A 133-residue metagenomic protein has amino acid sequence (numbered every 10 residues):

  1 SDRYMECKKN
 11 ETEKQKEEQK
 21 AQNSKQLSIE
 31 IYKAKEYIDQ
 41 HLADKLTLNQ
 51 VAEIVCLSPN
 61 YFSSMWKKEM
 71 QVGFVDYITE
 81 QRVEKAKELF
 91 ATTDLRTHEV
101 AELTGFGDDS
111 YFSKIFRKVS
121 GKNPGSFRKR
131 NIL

Functional and structural regions predicted by a protein language model:
S1-R3, D94: Short, hydrophobic/amphipathic alpha-helical patches that form generic packing surfaces within helical domains
R3-K33, N49, V55, K68-D76 (+1 more regions): Short, Lys/Arg-enriched, Trp-marked, Pro/Gly-tolerant hinge/linker segments that flank
K35-Q40, K45, N49, K68-G107 (+1 more regions): Terminal helix-turn-helix DNA-binding modules in bacterial transcription factors
I54, L103-T104, V119: Residues within the alpha-helical elements of helix-turn-helix
S58-P59, G107-D108: Short coil turns linking two alpha-helices in DNA-binding domains
F62, W66, Y111-F112, F116: Short hydrophobic/aromatic patch on the recognition helix
K114-L133: …primarily DNA-binding HTH/wHTH and HhH modules…
